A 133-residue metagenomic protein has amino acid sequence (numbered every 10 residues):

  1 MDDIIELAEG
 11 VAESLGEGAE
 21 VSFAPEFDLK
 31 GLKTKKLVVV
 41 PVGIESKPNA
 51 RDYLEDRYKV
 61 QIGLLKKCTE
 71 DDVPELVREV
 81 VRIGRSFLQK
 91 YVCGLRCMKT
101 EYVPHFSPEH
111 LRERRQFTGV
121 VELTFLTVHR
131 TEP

Functional and structural regions predicted by a protein language model:
M1-F23, F27-D28, V42-P133: Charged, amphipathic alpha-helical segments and their flanking helix caps
K33-I44: A short, hydrophobic beta-strand-centered structural micro-motif
